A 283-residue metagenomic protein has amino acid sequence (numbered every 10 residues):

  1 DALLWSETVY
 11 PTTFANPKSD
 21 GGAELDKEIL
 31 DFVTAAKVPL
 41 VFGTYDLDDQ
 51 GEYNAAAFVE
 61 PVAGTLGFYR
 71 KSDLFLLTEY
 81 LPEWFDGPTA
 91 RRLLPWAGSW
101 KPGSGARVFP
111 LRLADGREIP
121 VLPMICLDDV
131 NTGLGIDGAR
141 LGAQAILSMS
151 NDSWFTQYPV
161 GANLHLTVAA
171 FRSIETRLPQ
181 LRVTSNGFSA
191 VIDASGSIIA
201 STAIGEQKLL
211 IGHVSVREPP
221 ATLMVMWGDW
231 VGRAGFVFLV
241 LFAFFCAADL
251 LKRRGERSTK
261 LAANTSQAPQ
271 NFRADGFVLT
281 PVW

Functional and structural regions predicted by a protein language model:
D1-N264, N271-F272, G276-W283: Enzyme catalytic cores with a strong preference for nitrogen-chemistry domains
